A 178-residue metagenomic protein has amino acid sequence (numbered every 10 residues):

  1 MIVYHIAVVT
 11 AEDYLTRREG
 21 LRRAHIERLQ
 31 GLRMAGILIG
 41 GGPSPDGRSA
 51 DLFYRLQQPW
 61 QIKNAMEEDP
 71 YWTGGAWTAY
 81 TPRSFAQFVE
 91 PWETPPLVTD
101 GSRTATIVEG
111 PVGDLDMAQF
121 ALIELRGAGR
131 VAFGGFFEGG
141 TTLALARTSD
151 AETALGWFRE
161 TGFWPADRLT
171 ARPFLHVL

Functional and structural regions predicted by a protein language model:
M1-I39, A86-T141, S149-D150, R159 (+1 more regions): Short S/T/G/P-rich N-terminal loop/turn motif that feeds into the first structured element of a domain
G31-A35, P59-S84, S149-L175: An amphipathic, aromatic/His-enriched active-site/gating alpha helix that lines ligand/cofactor pockets
I39-D46: Helix-loop segments that flank and shape redox-cofactor active sites
D46-S49, G139-T141: Short acidic/glycine-enriched loop/turn segments that link adjacent beta-strands
L52, A65-M66, A144: Functionalized membrane-embedded alpha-helices
